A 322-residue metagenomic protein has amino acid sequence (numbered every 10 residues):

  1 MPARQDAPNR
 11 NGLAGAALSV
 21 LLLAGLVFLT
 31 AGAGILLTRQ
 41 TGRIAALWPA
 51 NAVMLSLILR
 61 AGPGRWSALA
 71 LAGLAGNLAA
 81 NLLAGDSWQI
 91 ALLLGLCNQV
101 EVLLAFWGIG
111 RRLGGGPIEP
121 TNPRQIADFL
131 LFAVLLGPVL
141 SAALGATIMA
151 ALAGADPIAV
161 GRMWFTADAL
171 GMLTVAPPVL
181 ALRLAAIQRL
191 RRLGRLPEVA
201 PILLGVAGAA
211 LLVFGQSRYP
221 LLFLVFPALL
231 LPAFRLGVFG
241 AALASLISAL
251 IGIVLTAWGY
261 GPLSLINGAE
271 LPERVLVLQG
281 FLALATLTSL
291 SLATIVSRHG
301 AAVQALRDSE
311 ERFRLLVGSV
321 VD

Functional and structural regions predicted by a protein language model:
M1-P8, Q304-E311: Short, intrinsically disordered terminal tails adjacent to the first/last structured region
P2-A46, N51-A155, A176-F223, P227-A244 (+1 more regions): Short helix-perturbing small/polar motifs within transmembrane alpha-helices
E101, A105, A159, M163-V175: Alpha-helical transmembrane segments that form the membrane-embedded catalytic/substrate-binding core of multi-pass
S297-Q304, G318: Short alpha-helical interdomain "coupling" segment at the junction between an upstream regulatory sensor module
L306-D322: PAS/LOV and related PAS-like sensory modules
